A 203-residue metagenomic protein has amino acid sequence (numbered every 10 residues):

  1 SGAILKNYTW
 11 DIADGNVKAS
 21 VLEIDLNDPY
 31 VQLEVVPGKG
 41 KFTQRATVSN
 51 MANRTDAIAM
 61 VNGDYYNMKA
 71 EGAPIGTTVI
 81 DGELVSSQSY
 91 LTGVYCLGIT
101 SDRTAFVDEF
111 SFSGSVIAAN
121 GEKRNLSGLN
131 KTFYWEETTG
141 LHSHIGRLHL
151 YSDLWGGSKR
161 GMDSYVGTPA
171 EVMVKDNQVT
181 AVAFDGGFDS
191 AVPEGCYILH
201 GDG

Functional and structural regions predicted by a protein language model:
S1-G203: Gly/Ser/Thr/Pro-rich low-complexity, intrinsically disordered segments
